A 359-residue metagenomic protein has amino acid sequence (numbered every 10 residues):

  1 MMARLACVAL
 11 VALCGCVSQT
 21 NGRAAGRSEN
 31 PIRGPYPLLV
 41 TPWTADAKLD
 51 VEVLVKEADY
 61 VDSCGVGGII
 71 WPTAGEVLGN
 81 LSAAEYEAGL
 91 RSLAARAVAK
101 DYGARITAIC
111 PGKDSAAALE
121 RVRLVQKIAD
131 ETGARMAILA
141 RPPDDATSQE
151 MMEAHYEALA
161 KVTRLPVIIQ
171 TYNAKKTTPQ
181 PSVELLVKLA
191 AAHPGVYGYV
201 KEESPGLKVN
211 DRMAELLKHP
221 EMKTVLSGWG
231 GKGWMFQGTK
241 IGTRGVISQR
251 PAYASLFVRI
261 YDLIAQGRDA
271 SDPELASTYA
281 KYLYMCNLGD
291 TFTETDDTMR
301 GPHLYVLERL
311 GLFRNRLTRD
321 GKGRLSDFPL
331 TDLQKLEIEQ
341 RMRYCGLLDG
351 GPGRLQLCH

Functional and structural regions predicted by a protein language model:
M1-L5: Positively charged n-region of N-terminal signal peptides that target proteins for export
A6-G15: Bacterial N-terminal signal peptides
V17-A25: Bacterial Sec signal peptide processing site at the extreme N-terminus
A25-Q180, G323, L348, G353-L355: Active-site beta->alpha loop and helix N-cap motifs at the rims of alpha/beta catalytic domains
E52, F236-H359: Structured C-terminal cap/extension of enzyme domains
L54, L90, V122, N210 (+2 more regions): A general structural signal for well-ordered alpha-helical segments in protein cores
K56, L81-A84, A88, A154 (+5 more regions): Conserved active-site and cofactor/substrate-binding residues in soluble primary-metabolism enzymes
A158-P166, N173-D296: Catalytic alpha/beta core domains of metabolic enzymes, predominantly
